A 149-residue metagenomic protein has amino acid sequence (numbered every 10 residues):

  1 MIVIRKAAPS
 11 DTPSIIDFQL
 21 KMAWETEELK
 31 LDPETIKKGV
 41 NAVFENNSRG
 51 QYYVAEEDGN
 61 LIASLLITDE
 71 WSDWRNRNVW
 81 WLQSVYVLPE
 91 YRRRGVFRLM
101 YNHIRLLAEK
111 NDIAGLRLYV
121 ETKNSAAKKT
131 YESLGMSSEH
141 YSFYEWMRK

Functional and structural regions predicted by a protein language model:
I2-V3: Extreme N-terminal starter segment of soluble prokaryotic enzymes
K6-T12, D17-R77, Q83, Y101 (+2 more regions): Acetyl-CoA-dependent GNAT
A7, V85-V87, V120: Hydrophobic adenine-recognition pocket in adenosine-nucleotide-binding enzymes
V87, R93-L106, K129, S133: Conserved acetyl-CoA-binding loop-helix of GNAT-fold acetyltransferases
A108-Y119: Conserved GNAT acetyl-CoA-binding A-motif
L118-A127, E145-R148: Conserved beta-strand-loop-alpha-helix junction that forms the acyl-donor binding cleft
Y131-Y141: Conserved acetyl-CoA-binding loop of GNAT-fold acetyltransferases
